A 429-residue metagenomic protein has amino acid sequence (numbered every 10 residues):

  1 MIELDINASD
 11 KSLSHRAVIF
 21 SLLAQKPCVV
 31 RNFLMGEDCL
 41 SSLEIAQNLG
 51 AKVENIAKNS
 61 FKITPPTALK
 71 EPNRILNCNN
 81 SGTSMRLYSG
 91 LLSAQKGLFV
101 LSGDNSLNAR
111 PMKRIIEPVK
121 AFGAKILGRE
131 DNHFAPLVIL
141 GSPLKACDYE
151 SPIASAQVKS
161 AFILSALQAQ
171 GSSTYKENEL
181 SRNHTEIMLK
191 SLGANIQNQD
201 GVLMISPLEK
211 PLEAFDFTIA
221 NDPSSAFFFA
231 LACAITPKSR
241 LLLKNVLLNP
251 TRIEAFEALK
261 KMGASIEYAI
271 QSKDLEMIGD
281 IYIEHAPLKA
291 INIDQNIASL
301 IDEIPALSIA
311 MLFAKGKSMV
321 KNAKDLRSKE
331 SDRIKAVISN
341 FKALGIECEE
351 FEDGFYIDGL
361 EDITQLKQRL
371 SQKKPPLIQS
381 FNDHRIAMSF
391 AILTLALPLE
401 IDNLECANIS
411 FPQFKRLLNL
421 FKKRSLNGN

Functional and structural regions predicted by a protein language model:
M1-N429: Structural preference for solvent-exposed beta-strand-turn elements and adjacent flexible terminal/loop segments within
